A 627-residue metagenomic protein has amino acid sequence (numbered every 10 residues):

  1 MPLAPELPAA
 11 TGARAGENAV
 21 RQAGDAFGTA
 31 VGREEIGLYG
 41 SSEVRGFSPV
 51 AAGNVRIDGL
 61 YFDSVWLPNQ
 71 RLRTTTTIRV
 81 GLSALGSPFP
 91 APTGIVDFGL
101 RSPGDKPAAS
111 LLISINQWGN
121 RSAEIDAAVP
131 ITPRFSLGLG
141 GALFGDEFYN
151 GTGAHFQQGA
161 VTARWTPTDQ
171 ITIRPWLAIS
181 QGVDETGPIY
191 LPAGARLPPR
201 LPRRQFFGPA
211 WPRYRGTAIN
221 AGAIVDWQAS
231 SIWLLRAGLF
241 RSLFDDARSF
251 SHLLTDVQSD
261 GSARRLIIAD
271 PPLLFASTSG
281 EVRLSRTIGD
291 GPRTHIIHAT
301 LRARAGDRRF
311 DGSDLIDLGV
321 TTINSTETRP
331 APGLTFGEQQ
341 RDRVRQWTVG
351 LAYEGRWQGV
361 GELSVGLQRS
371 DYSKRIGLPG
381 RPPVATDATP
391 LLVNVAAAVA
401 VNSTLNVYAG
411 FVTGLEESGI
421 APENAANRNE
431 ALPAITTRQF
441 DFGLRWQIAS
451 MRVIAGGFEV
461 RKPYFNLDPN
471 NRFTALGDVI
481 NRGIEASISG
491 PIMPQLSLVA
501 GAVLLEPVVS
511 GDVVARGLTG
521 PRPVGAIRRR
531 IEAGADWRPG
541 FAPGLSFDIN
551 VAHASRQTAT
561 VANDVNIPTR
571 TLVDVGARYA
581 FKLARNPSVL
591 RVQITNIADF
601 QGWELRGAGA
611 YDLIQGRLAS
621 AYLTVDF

Functional and structural regions predicted by a protein language model:
G24-A26, G46, A52, R56-D58 (+2 more regions): A beta-strand signature from Gram-negative outer-membrane beta-barrel systems, especially the internal plug domain
A108, S114-D146, N150-G187, W211-L234: Transmembrane beta-barrel wall of Gram-negative outer-membrane proteins
Q170-N220, D246-R248, L254, S259 (+1 more regions): Flexible loop and strand-edge segments within Gram-negative outer membrane beta-barrel domains
T172, T217-D245, R264-L378, A400 (+1 more regions): Face-selective signature of the C-terminal outer-membrane beta-barrel domain
V183-P199, A305-D314, D371-S373, A397-D441 (+6 more regions): Surface-exposed extracellular loop regions of Gram-negative outer-membrane beta-barrel proteins, predominantly
I224-H252, A400, V407-Y408, A434-P491 (+1 more regions): Membrane-embedded beta-barrel scaffold of Gram-negative outer-membrane proteins
G359-E362, E459-R461, A475-T560, Q601: Gram-negative outer-membrane beta-barrel transporters
P523-F627: Conserved C-terminal beta-signal and adjacent last beta-strands/turns of outer-membrane beta-barrel proteins
